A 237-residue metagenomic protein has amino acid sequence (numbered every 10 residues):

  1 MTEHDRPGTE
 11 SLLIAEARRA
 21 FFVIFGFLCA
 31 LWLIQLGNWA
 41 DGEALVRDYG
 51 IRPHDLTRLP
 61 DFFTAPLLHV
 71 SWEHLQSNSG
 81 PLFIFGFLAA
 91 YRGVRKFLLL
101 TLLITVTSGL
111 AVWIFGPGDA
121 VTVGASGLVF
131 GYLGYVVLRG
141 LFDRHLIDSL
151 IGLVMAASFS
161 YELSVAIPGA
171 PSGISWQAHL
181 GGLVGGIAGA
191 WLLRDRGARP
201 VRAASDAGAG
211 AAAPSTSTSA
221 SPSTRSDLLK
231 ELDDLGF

Functional and structural regions predicted by a protein language model:
T2-F237: A detector for small-residue-rich transmembrane helices and their helix-helix packing motifs
